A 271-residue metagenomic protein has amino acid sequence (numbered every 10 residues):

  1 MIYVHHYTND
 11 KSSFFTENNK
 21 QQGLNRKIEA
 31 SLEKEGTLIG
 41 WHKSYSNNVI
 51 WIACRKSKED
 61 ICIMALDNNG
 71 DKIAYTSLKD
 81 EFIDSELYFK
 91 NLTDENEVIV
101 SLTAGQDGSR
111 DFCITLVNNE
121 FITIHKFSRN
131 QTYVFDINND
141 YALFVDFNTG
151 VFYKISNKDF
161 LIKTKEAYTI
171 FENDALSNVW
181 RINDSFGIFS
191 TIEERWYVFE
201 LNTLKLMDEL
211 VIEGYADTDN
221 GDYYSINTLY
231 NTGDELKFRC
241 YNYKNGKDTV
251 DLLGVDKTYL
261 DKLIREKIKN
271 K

Functional and structural regions predicted by a protein language model:
M1-K34, I61-K79, Q106-F127, G150-E172 (+2 more regions): Surface-exposed loop/turn elements that mediate protein-protein interactions on large endomembrane-trafficking
I2-Y3, S12-F15, S46-K56, D94-G105 (+3 more regions): Short beta-strand elements that form the blades of beta-propeller/WD-repeat-like and other beta-sheet-rich scaffold
K27-Y45, S77-T93, K126-D140, T169-S185 (+1 more regions): Repeated scaffold domains used in trafficking and secretory/extracellular systems, primarily beta-propellers
I39, K43-A104: N-terminal hydrophobic targeting segments
W41-K43, D67, V117, Y230-D234 (+1 more regions): Extended, compositionally biased low-complexity polar/Lys-Gly-rich tracts and adjacent boundary/linker regions are
W51-C54, I63-A65, E86-L87, I114 (+6 more regions): Extended low-polarity, hydrophobic cluster-rich segments
F89-N139, V145-D146: Internal, hydrophobic cores of structured domains that mediate oligomerization or house catalytic pockets within large
